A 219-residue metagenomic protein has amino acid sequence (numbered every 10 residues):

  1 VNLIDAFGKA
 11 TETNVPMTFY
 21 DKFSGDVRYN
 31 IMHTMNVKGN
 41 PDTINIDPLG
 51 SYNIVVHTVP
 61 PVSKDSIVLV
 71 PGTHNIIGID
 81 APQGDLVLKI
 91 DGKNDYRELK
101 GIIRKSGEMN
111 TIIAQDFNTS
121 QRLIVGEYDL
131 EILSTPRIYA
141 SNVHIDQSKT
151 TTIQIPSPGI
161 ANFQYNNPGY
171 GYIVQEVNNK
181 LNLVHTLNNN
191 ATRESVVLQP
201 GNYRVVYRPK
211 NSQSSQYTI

Functional and structural regions predicted by a protein language model:
V1-K9, G84-K93, I160-N167: A short, amphipathic beta-strand motif
F7-Y29, G92-N110, N167-V184: Short, ordered, surface-exposed loop/turn motifs in non-cytosolic proteins
N14-P16, S51, D85, E98-K100 (+5 more regions): Exposed beta-strand and adjacent loop surfaces of beta-rich binding modules that mediate intermolecular recognition
Y29-K38, I67-L69, E108-Q115, V143-H144 (+1 more regions): Short beta-strand segments within Ig-like beta-sandwich modules, predominantly Fibronectin type-III
N36-N53, H57-P60, F117-R137, N190-S212: Short Pro-Gly-centered beta-turn/loop motif in secreted/extracellular proteins
V37-K38, T58-P82, T135-P156, K210-I219: Structured interaction patches on ligand/partner-binding surfaces of diverse proteins
L49, G72-H74, S148, P158 (+2 more regions): Tight coil/turn sites that cap or link beta-strands
P156, A161-K210: Intrinsically disordered, low-complexity segments enriched in Gly and acidic/Ser/Thr residues that form flexible
